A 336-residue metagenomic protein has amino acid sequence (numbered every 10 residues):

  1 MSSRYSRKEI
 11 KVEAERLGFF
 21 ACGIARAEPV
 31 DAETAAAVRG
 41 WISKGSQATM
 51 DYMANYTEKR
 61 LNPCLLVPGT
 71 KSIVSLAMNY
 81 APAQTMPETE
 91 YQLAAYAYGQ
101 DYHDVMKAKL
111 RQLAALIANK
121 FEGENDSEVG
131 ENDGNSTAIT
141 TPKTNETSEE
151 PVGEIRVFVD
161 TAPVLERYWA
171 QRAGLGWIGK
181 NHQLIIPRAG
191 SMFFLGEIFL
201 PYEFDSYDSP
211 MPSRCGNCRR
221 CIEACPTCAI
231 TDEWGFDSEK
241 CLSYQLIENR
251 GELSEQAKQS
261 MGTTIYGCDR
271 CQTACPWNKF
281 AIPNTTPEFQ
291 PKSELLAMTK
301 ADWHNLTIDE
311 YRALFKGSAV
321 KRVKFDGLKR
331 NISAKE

Functional and structural regions predicted by a protein language model:
M1-R214: Auxiliary alpha/beta "docking" domains used to position bulky ligands
I185-S209, S238-A257, T307-R312: Short, charged low-complexity linear segments at domain edges
F204-P212, D232, E252-L253, N278-P283: Inter-helical turn/loop segments and adjacent helix faces that build the functional surface of alpha-helical bundle
Y207-G216, A257-C268: Immediate flanking context of iron-sulfur cluster ligation sites
R220-S243, M261-E288: Iron-sulfur cluster-binding cysteine motifs and their immediate structural context in ferredoxin-like electron-transfer
Q245, N249-Y266, A297-K321: Short Fe-S-cluster ligation motifs
C275, K279-H304, I308: Conserved Radical SAM active-site core
A313, K321-E336: Long, compositionally biased charged/polar accessory segments in the mid-to-C-terminal portions of proteins
